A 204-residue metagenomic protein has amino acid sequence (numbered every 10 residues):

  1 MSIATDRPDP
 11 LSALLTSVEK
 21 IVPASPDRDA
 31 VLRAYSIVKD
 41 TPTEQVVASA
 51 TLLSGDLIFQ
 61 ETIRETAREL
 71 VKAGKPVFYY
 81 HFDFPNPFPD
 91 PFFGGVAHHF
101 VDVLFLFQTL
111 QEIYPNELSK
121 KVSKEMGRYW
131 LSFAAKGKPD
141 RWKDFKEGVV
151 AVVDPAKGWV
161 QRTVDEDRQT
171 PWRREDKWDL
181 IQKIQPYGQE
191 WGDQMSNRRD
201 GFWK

Functional and structural regions predicted by a protein language model:
M1-E117: Substrate-gating cap/lid region and adjacent catalytic-acid/histidine neighborhood within extracellular/lumenal
Y114-K204: Alpha/beta-hydrolase-fold serine-hydrolase catalytic core, especially in secreted/extracellular enzymes
